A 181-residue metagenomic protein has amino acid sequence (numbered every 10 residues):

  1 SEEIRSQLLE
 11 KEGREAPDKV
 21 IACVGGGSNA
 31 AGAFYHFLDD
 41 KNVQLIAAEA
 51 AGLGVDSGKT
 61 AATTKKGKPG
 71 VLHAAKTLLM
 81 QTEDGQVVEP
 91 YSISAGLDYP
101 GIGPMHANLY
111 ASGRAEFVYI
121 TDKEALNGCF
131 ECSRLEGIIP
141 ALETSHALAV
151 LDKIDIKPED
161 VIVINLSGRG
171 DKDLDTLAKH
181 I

Functional and structural regions predicted by a protein language model:
S1-V24, H106-N108: Active-site/ligand-binding-proximal alpha/beta "capping" segment
I4-Q7, A33-F37, C129, A147-I154: Buried hydrophobic packing segments
K11-R14, D39-N42, A47-I138, K179-I181: Active-site/ligand-binding loops adjacent to catalytic centers
E15-N29, L45-A48, I162-L166: A short, small-residue-rich loop immediately preceding and capping a beta-strand
D18-C23, V118, P140-E143: Glycine- and other small-residue-rich loops at beta-strand/loop junctions that grip anionic moieties
C23-F34, V55-D56, T144-L151, D171-L174: Short glycine/serine/threonine-rich phosphate/pyrophosphate-binding segments that cradle anionic phosphate groups
S133-N165: C-terminal structured "cap/appendage" subdomains that terminate the fold
P158, L166-I181: Glycine/aspartate-rich loop-and-adjacent alpha/beta segment that forms the canonical ThDP
